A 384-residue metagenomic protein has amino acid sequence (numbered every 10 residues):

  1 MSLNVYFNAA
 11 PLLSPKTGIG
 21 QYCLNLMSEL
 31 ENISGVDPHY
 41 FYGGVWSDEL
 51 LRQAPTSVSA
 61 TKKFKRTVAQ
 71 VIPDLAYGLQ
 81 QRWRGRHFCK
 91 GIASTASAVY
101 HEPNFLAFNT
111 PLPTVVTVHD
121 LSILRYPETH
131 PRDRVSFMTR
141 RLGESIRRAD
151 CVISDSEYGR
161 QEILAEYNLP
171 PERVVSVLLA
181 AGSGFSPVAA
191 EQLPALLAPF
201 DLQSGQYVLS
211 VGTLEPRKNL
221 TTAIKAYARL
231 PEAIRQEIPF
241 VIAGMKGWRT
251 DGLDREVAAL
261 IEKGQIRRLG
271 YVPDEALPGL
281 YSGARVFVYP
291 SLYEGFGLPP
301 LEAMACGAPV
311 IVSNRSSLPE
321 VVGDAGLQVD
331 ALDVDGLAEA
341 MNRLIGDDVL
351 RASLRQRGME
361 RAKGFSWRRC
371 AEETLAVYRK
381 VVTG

Functional and structural regions predicted by a protein language model:
M1-G384: Carbohydrate transferase catalytic cores enriched for Leloir-type hexosyltransferases
